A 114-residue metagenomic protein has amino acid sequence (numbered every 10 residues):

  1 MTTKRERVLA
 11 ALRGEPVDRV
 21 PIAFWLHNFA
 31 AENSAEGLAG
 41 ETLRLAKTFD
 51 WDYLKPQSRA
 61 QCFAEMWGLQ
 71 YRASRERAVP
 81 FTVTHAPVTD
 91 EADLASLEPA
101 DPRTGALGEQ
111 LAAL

Functional and structural regions predicted by a protein language model:
M1-L114: Catalytic cores of TIM-barrel enzymes
